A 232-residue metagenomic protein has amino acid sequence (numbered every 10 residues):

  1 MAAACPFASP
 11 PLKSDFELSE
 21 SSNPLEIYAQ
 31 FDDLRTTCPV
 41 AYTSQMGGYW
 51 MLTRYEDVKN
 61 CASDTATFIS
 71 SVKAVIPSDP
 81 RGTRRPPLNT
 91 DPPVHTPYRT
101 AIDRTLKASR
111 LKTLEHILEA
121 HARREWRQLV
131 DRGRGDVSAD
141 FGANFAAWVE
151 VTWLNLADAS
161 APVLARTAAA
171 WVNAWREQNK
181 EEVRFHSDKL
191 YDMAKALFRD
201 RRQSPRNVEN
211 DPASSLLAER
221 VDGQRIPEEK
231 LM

Functional and structural regions predicted by a protein language model:
M1-S138, G142, A147-A165, A169-E177 (+1 more regions): Active-site substrate-recognition loop segments, prototypically the cytochrome P450 B′-helix/B-C loop
R166-Q224: Cytochrome P450 catalytic core segment centered on helix I
P227: Cytosolic ligand/metal-binding cores
L231-M232: Cytochrome P450 catalytic-core helices
